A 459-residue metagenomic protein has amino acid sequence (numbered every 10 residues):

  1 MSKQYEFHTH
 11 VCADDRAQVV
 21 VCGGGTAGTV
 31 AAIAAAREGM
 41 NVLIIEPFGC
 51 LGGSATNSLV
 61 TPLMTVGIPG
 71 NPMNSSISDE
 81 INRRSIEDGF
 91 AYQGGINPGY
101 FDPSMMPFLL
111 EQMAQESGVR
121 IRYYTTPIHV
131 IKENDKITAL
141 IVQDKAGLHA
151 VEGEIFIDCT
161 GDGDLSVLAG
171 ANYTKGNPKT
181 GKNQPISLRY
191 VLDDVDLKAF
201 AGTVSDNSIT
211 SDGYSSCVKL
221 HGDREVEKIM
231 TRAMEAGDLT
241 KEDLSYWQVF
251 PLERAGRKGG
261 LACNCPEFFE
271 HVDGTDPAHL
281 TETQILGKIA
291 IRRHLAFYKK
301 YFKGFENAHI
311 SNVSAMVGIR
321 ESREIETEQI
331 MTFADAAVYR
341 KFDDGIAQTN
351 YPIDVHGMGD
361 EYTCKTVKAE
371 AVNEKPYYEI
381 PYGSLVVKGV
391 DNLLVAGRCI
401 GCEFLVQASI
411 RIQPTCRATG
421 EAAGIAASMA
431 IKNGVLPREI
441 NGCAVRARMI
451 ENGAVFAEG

Functional and structural regions predicted by a protein language model:
M1-V19: Extreme N-terminal leader/targeting segments of oxidoreductases
S2, H10, S54, I81 (+4 more regions): Flavin (FAD/FMN)-binding glycine-rich loop and adjacent Rossmann-like elements that form
H8, R16, A34, M40-N41 (+4 more regions): Conserved N-terminal/central alpha/beta ligand/cofactor-binding core
G23-T26: Glycine-rich Rossmann-fold phosphate-binding loop(s) that bind the pyrophosphate of adenine dinucleotide cofactors
T29: Residues forming the Rossmann-fold NAD(P)(H) cofactor-binding site
N134-L140: Short, hydrophobic/aromatic-rich segments at coil-to-beta transitions
